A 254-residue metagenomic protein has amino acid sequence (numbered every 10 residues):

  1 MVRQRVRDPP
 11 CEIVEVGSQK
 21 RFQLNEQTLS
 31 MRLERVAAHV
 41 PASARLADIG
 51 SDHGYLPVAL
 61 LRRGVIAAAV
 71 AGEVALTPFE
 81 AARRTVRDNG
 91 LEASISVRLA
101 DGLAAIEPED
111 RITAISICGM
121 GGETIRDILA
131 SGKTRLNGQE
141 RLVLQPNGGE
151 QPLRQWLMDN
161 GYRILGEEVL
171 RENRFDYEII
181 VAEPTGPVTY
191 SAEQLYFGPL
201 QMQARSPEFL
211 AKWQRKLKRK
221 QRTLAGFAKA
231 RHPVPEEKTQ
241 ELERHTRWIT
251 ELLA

Functional and structural regions predicted by a protein language model:
V16, R21-S43, V58: S-adenosyl-L-methionine
K20-L29, E107, E123-A254: Class I S-adenosyl-L-methionine
S43-D52: Conserved class I S-adenosyl-L-methionine
H53-I66: Conserved SAM-binding loop of SAM-dependent methyltransferases across substrates and taxa, primarily the Class I
A68-E73: Conserved SAM-binding motif I beta-strand of class I
E80-D110: S-adenosyl-L-methionine
R111-G119: Short SAM/SAH-binding signature in class I
